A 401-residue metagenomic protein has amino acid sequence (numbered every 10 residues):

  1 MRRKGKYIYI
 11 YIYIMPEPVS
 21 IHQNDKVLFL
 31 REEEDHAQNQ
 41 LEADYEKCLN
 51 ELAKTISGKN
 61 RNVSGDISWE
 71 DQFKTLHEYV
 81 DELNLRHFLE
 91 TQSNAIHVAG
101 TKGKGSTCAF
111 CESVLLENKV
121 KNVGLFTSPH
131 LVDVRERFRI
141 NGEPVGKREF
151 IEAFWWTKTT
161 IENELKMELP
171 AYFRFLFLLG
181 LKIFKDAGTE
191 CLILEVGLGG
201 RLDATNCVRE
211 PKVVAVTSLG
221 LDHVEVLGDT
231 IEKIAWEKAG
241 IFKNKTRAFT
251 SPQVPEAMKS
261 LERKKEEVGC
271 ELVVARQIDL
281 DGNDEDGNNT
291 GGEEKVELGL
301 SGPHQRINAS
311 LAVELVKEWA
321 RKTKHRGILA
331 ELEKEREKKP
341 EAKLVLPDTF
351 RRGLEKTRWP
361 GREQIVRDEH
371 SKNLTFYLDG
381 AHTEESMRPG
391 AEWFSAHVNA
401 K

Functional and structural regions predicted by a protein language model:
M1, K6-I14, K334: Intrinsically disordered, low-complexity terminal segments enriched in Ser/Thr
M15-K102, S106-K119, R247-F249, E256: N-terminal leader/targeting and accessory segments in enzymes
L41, N62-F73, H77-A95, E117-R209 (+2 more regions): ATP-dependent carboxylate-amine ligase catalytic core
V123, A248, E271-V273: Hydrophobic beta-strand scaffold residues
P129, L179-V226, M258-E297: Extended acidic/charged loop-beta regions that coordinate divalent cations and stabilize anionic phosphate/carboxylate
C191-L194, D203-A215, L219-G220, K233 (+1 more regions): Nucleotide phosphate-binding/pyrophosphate-handling subdomain across enzymes that bind or process nucleotide phosphates
V213-T217, K245-T250: Conserved beta-strand/loop subsegment of P-loop NTPase cores
A235-K243: Membrane-proximal helix-turn-helix segments that form the acceptor-binding/catalytic region of lipid-linked
